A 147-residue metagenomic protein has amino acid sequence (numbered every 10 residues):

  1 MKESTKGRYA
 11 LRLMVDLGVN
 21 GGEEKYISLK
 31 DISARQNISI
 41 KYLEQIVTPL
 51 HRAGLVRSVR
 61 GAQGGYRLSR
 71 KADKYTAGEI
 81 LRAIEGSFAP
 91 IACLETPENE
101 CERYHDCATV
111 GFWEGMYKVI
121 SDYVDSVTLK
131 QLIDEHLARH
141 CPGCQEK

Functional and structural regions predicted by a protein language model:
T5, Y9-L11, V15-I38: N-terminal helix-turn-helix DNA-binding core of bacterial DNA-binding proteins
A34, H51-R52: Alpha-helical residues within the helix-turn-helix
K41: Key DNA-contact positions within bacterial/archaeal DNA-binding proteins
V47-T48: Short, hydrophobic-biased segments on the C-terminal half of alpha helices that form "recognition helices"
R52-L55, A83: Residue cluster at the C-terminal edge of the helix-turn-helix DNA-binding motif
G54-S69: Beta-hairpin "wing" of winged helix-turn-helix
T76-A77, E95-K147: C-terminal regulatory/oligomerization modules of transcriptional regulators
